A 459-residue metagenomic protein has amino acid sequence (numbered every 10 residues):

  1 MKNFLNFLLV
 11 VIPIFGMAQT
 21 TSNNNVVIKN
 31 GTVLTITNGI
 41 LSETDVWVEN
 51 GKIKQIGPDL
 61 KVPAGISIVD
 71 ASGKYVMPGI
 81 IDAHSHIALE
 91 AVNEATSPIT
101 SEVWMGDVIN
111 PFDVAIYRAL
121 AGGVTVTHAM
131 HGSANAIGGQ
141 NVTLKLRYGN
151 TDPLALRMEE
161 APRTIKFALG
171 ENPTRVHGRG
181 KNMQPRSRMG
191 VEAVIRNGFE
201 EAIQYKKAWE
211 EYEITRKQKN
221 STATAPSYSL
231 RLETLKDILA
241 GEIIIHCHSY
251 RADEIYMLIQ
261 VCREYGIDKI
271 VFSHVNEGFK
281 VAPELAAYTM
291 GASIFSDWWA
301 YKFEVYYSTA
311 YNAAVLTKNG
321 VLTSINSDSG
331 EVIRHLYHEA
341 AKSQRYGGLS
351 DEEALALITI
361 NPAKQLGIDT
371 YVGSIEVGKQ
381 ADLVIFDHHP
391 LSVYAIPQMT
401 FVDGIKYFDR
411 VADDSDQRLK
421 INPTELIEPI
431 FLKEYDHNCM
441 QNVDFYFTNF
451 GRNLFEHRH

Functional and structural regions predicted by a protein language model:
M1-S22: Bacterial Sec-dependent N-terminal signal peptides
T20-N24, V33, T37-M77: Histidine-rich, glycine-flanked metal-binding segment
G31, V46, G51, G73 (+9 more regions): Divalent metal-coordination and catalytic microenvironments
G31-L34, E376-K420: C-terminal cap of metal-dependent C-N hydrolases
A71-K219, F455-R458: Divalent-metal coordination cores built from histidine and acidic residues
V92, I99-V103, I244, P283-A286 (+1 more regions): His/Asp/Glu-enriched, well-ordered alpha-helical/loop segment that forms or immediately abuts the divalent-metal
R186-I270, N276-G291, Y307-G320, H338 (+1 more regions): Histidine/acidic residue-rich metal-binding segments in metalloenzymes
M399-H459: Extracellular/periplasmic ectodomains of large secreted or surface enzymes and adhesion receptors
